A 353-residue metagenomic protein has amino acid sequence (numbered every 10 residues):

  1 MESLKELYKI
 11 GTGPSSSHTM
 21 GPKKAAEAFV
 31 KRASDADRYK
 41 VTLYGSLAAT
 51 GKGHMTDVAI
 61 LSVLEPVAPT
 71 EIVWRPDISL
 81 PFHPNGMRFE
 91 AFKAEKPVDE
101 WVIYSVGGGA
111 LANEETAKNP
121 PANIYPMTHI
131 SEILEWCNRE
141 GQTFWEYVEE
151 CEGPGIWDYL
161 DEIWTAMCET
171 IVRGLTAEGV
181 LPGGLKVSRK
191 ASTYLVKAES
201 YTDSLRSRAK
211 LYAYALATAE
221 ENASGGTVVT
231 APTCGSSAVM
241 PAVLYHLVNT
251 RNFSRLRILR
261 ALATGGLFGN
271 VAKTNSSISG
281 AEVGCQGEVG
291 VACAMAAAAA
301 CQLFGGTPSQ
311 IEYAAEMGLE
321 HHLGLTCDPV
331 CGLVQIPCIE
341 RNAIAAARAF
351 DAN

Functional and structural regions predicted by a protein language model:
L4-T12, K23-G45, G53-H54, A68 (+7 more regions): Non-transmembrane, aqueous-exposed alpha-helical and coiled segments at domain scale
Y8-A26, G225-V243, C285-C293: Conserved phosphate/anionic-ligand binding catalytic regions in large, soluble enzymes, centered on
T19-R32, P241-N252, A297-G305: Alpha-helical support elements that line or immediately flank enzyme active sites and cofactor-binding pockets
A59-W74: A glycine-rich helix N-cap at a beta->alpha junction
T70-Y201, A209-K210: C-terminal regulatory domains involved in ligand/effector binding and gene-expression control
C168-G284: Accessory "access/gating" subregions that flank catalytic or transport cores
S192, I344-A346: C-terminal auxiliary extensions adjacent to catalytic cores
T264, A272-N342: Hydrophobic alpha-helical bundle architecture
